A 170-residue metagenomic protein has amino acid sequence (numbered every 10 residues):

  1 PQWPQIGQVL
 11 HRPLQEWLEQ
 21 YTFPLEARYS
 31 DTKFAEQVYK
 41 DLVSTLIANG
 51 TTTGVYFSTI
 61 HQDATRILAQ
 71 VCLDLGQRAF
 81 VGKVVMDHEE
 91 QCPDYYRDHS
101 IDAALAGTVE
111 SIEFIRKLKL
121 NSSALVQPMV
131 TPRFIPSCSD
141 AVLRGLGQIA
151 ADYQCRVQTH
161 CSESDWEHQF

Functional and structural regions predicted by a protein language model:
P1-Q5: Glycine-rich, small/polar surface segments that engage phosphate groups of diverse ligands
I6-R78, G107-S123: Alpha-helical scaffold segments that flank or form the walls of functional sites
L68-F170: Metal-coordinating catalytic core of metallo-dependent amide/deamination hydrolases
